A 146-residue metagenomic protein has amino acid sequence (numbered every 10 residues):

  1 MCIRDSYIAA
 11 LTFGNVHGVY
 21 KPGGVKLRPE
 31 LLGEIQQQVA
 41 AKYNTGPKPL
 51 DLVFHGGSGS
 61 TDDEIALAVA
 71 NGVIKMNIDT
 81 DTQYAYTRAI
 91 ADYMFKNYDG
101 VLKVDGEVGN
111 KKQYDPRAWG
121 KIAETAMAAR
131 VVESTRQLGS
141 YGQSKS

Functional and structural regions predicted by a protein language model:
M1-I3: Short, small-residue-biased leader/transition segments that mark boundaries at the very start of proteins
Y7-L11, L50-G56, M76-I78: Hydrophobic faces of well-ordered beta-strands that scaffold small-molecule active sites in alpha/beta enzyme cores
F13-H17, N71-A89: Glycine-rich phosphate-binding active-site loops on the catalytic face of alpha/beta enzymes
N15-V25, S58-S60, Y84: Short, small-residue-enriched loops and turns at beta-alpha junctions that line or gate enzyme active sites
G24-K48, L52: Alpha-helix-loop-beta-strand connector modules within alpha/beta enzyme cores
P29-Q36, I65, V131-T135: Generic structural signal for well-ordered alpha-helices, preferentially at hydrophobic/aromatic core positions
G57-N71: Catalytic cores of alpha/beta
F95-S146: Extended, intrinsically disordered, low-complexity segments
